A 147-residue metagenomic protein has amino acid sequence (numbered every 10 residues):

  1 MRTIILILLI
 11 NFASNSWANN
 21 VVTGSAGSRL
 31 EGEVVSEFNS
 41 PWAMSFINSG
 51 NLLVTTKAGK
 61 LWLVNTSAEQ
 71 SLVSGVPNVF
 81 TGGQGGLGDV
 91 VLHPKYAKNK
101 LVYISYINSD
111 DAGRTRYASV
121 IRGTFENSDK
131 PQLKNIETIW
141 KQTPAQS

Functional and structural regions predicted by a protein language model:
M1-R2, L53: Short hydrophobic/aromatic-rich beta-strand motifs
T3-F12: Sec-dependent N-terminal signal peptides
S14-A18: Sec/Tat signal peptide C-region and signal peptidase I cleavage site
N19-S147: Acidic, Gly/Ser/Thr-rich repeat motifs that build Ca2+-stabilized beta-propeller blades
